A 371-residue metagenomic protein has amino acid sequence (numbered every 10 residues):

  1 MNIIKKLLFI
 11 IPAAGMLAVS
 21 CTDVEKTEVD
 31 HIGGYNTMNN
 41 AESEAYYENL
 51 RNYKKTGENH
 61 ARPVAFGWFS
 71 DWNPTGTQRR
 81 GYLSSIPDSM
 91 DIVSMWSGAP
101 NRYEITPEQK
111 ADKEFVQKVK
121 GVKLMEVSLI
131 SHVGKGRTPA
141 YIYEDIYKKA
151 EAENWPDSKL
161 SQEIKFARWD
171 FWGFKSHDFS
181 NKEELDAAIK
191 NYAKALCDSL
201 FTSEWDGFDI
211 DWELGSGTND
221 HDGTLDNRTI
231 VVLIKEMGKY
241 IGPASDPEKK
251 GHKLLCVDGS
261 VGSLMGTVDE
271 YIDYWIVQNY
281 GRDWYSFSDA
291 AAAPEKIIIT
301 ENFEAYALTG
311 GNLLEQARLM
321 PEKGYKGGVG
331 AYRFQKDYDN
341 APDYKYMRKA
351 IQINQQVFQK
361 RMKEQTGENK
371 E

Functional and structural regions predicted by a protein language model:
M1, M16, M38, M90-M95 (+6 more regions): Detector for methionine-enriched segments
M1-K6, I10-G57: Bacterial Sec-dependent N-terminal signal peptides
N40-N59, W68, I142-R168, E295 (+1 more regions): Glycan-binding loop/region signatures in secreted carbohydrate-active enzymes
A61-G310, K323-K326, P342: Chitinase-like catalytic core of GlcNAc-active glycosidases
Y280-D283, E295-E371: Substrate-binding cleft of secreted/luminal carbohydrate-active enzymes
